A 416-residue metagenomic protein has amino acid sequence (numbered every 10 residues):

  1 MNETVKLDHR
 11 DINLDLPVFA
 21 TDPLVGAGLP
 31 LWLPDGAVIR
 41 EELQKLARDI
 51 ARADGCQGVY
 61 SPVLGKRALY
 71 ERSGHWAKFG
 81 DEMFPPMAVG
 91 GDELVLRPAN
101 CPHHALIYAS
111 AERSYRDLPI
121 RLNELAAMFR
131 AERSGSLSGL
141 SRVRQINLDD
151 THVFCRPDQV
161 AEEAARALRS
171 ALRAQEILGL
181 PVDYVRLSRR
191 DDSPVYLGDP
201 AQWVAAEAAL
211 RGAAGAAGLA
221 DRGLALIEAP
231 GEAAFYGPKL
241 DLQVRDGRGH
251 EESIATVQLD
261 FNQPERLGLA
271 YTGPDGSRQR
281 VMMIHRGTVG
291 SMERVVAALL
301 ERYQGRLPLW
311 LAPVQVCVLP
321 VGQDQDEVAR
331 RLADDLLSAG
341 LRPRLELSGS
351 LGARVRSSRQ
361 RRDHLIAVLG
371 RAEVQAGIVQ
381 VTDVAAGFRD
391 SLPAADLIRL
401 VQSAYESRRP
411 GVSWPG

Functional and structural regions predicted by a protein language model:
M1-G416: NTP/phosphate- and nucleic-acid-binding module
